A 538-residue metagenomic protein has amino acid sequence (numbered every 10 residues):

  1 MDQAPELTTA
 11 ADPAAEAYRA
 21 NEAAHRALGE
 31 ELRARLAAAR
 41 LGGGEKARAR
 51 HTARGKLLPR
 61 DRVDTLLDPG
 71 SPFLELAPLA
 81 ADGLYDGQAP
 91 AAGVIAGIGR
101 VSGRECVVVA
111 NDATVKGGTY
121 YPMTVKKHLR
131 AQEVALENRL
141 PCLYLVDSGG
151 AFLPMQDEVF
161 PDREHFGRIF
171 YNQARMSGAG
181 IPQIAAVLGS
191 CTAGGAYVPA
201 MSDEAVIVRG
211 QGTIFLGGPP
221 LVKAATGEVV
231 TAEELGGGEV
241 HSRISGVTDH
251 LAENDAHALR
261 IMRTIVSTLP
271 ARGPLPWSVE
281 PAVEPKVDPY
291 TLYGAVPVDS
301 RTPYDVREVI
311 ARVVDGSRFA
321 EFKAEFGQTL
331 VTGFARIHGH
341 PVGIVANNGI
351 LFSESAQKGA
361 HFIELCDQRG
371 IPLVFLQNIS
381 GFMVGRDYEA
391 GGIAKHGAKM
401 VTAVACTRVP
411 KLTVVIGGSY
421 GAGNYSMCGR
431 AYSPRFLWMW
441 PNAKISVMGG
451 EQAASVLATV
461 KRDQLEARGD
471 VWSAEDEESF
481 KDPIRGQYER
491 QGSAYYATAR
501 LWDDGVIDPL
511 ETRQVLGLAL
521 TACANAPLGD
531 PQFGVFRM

Functional and structural regions predicted by a protein language model:
M1-M538: Ligand-binding clefts of soluble mixed alpha/beta catalytic domains
